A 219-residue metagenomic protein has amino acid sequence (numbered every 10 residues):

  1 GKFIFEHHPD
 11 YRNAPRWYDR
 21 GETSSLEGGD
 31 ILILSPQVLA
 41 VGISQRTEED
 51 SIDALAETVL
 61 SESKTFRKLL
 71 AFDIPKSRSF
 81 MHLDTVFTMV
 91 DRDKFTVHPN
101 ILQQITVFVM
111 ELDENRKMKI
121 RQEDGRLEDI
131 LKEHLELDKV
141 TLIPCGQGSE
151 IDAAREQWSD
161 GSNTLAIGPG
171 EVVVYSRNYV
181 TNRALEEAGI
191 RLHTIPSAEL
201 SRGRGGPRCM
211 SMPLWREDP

Functional and structural regions predicted by a protein language model:
G1-P219: The feature marks the mature, well-folded catalytic cores of soluble enzymes
